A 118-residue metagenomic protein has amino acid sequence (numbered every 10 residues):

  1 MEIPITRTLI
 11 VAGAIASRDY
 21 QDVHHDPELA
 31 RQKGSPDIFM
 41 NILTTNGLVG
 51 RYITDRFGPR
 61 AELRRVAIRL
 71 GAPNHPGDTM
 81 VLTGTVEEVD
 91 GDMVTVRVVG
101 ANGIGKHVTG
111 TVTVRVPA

Functional and structural regions predicted by a protein language model:
M1, N74-A118: HotDog/MaoC-like acyl-thioester-processing domains
M1-G58: Hot-dog-fold acyl-thioester-processing enzymes
A30, A61, E87: Hydrophobic small-molecule pocket/channel-lining residues, especially in calycin-type beta-barrels
R31-S35, R69, V114-P117: Short C-terminal domain-edge/linker segments immediately following a structured domain
I53-L82: Mid-chain, well-packed structural core segment of small domains
